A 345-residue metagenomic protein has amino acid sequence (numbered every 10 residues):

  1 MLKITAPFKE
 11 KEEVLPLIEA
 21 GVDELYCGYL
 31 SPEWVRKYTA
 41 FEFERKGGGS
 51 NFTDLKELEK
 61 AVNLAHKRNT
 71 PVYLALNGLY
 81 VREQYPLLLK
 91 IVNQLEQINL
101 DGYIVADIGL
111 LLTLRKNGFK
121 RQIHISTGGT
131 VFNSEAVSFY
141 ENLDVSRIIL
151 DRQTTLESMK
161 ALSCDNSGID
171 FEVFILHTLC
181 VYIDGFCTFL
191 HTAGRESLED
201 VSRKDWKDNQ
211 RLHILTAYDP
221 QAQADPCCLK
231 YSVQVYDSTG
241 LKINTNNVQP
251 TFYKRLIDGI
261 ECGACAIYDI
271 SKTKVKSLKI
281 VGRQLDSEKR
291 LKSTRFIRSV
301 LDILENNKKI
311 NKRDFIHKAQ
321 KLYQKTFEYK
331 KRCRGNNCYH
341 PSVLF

Functional and structural regions predicted by a protein language model:
M1-G129, I149, E157-K279, R283-F345: Active-site pocket-lining/capping segments in soluble small-molecule metabolic enzymes
D144-V145: As written
